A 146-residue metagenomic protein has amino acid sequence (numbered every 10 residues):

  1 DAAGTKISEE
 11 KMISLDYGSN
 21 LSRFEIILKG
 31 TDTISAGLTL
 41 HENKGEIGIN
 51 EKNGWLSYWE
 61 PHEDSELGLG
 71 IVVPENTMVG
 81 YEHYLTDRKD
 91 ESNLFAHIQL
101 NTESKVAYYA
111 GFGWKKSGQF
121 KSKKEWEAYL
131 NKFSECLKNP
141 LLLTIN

Functional and structural regions predicted by a protein language model:
D1, G54-Y58, A96: Generic recognition of long tandem-repeat/solenoid scaffolds
D1-Y17: Extended, loop-rich substrate-binding clefts of extracytoplasmic carbohydrate-active enzymes
K11, S22-K29: Short, well-ordered beta-strand segments enriched in hydrophobic/aromatic residues
Y17, I27-T33, Q99-K105: A short, structured loop/turn motif at beta-sheet edges
G18-F24, G45-G48: Short, surface-exposed linear segments at secondary-structure transitions and domain or protein termini
I27-K29, T39-H41, G111-K115: Solvent-exposed residues in well-ordered beta-strands and their adjoining turns, especially edge/terminal strands
S35-T86: Polysaccharide-binding surfaces and accessory modules of carbohydrate-active proteins
E75-N146: Beta-strand-rich recognition/accessory modules
